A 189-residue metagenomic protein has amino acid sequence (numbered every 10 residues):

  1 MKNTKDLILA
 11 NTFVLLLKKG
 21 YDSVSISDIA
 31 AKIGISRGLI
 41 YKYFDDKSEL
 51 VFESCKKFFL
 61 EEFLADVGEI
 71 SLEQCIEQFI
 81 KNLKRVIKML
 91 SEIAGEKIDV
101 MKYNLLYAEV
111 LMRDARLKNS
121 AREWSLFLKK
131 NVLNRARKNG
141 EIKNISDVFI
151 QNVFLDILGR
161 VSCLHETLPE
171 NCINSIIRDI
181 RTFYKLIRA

Functional and structural regions predicted by a protein language model:
T4-F13, I29, S54-F58, E62 (+1 more regions): Generic hydrophobic, amphipathic alpha-helix propensity
L7, L15-E49, E53: Helix-turn-helix
N11-K18, A65-E69, V153-L164: Solvent-exposed, amphipathic alpha-helical segments
D22-S23, E141-S146: Short, charged helix-capping/linker segments at alpha-helix termini
E53, V67-E96, F149-F154, I177: Hydrophobic alpha-helical connector segments
G68, L111-N139, V148, N152: Amphipathic alpha-helical packing segments from all-alpha helical-bundle domains
K81-M89, L126-K138, K143, D156-A189: C-terminal peripheral helix-coil segments that are non-catalytic and often amphipathic
K88-D114, C163: Amphipathic alpha-helical segments used for helix-helix packing
